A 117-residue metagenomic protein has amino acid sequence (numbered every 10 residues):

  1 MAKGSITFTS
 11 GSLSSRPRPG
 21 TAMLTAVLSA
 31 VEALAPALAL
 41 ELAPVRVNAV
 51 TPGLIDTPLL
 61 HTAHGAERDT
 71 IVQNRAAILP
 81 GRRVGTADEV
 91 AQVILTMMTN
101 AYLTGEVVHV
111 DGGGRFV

Functional and structural regions predicted by a protein language model:
M1-A43, L54: Catalytic loop of short-chain dehydrogenase/reductase
K3, P19, H64-E67, P80-R83 (+2 more regions): Hydrophobic/basic alpha-helical segments enriched in Actinobacteria
S12-L13, A49-L59, L79, V84 (+2 more regions): PG/GG-rich flexible active-site loop of Rossmann-like NAD(P)H-dependent oxidoreductases, especially the SDR superfamily
E32, E41-D56, L103-V110: Conserved Rossmann-fold SDR core element
A39-A43, P80, L95-T99: Generic secondary-structure signature for well-ordered alpha-helical cores
I55-I78: A glycine/serine/threonine-rich, flexible loop-to-helix segment that serves as the NAD(P) cofactor-binding "lid"
R83-V110, R115: C-terminal substrate-recognition "lid" of short-chain dehydrogenase/reductases
